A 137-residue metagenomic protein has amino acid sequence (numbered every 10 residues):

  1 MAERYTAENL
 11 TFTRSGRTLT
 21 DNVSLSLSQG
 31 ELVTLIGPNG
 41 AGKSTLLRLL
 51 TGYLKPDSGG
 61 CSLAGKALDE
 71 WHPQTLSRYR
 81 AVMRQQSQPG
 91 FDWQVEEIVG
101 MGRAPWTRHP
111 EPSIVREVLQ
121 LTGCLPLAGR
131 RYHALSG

Functional and structural regions predicted by a protein language model:
Y5-A7, L19-N22: Conserved structural motif at the start of ABC-family nucleotide-binding domains
I36-P38: The feature captures the beta-strand-to-loop junction immediately N-terminal to the Walker
T51: Helix-to-loop junction immediately C-terminal to a conserved catalytic motif
G59-D69, L76: Conserved ABC transporter NBD signature motif
E70, Q86-G100, P105-H109, R131: Conserved catalytic motifs of ABC-family nucleotide-binding domains
P112-L127: Conserved ABC ATPase "signature" region
R131-G137: Conserved ABC ATPase signature
